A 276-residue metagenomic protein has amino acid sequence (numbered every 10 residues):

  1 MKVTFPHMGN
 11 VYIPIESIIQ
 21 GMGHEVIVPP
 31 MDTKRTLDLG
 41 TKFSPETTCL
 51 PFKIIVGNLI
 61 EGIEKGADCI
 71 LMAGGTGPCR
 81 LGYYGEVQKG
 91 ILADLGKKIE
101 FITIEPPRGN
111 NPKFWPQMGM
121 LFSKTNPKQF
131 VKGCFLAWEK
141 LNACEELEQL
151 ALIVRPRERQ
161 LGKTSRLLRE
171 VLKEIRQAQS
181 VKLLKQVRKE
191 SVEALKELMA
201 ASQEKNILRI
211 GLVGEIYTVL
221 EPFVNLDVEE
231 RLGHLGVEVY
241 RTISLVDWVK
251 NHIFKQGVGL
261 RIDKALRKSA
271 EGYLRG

Functional and structural regions predicted by a protein language model:
M1-G276: An N-terminal assembly and electron-transfer interface module characteristic of large anaerobic redox and radical
